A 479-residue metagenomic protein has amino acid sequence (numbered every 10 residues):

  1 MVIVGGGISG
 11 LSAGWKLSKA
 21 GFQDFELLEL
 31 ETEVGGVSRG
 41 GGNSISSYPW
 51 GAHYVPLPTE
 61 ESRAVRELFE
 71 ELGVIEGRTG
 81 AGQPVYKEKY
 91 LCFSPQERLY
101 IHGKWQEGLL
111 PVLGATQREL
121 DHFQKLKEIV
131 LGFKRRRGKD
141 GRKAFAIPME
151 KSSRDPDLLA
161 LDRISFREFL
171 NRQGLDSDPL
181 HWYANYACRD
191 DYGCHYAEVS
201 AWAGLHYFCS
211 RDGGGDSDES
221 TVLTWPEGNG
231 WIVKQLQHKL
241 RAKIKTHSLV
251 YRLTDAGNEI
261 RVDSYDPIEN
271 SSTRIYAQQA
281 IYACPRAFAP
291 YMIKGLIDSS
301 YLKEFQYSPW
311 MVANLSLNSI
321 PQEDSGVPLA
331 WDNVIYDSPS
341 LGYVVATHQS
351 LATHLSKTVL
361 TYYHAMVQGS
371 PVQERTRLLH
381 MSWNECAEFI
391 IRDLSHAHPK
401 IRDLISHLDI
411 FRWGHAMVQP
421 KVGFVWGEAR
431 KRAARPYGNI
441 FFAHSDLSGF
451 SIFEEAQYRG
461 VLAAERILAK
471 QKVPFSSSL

Functional and structural regions predicted by a protein language model:
M1-L27: N-terminal Rossmann-like FAD-binding beta1-loop-alpha1 element of flavoenzymes
S18-S44: Glycine-rich FAD pyrophosphate-binding loop
G42-S46, G51-V55, R286-I293, F475: Catalytic cores of eukaryotic secretory-pathway lumenal/extracellular enzymes that build and remodel glycoconjugates
I45-R135: Dinucleotide-binding Rossmann-like beta1-alpha1 core, especially the glycine-rich loop that anchors the ADP
H102, G108-L110, G114, E259 (+1 more regions): Conserved flavin/dinucleotide-binding core of flavoenzymes
L131, R135-E259, P267-I268, Y276: Active-site/ligand-binding neighborhood in enzyme catalytic cores
A242, T246-L360, G369, A397: Mid-domain catalytic core of redox enzymes that form a hydrophobic substrate pocket/lid adjacent to a catalytic redox
